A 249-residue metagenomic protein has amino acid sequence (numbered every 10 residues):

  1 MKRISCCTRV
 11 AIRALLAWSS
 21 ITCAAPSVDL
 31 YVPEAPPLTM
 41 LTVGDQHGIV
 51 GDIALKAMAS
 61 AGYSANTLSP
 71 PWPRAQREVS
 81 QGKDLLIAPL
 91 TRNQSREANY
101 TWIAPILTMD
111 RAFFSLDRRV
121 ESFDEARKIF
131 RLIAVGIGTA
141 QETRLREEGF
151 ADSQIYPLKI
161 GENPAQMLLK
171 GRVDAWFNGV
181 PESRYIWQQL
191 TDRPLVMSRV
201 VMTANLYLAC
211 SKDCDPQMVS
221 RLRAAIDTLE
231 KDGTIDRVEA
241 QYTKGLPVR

Functional and structural regions predicted by a protein language model:
S19-T22: N-terminal signal peptide c-region/cleavage motif recognized by signal peptidases
A25-Q94, A98, P157-L158, D232 (+1 more regions): Extracytoplasmic small-molecule ligand-binding "clamshell" domains of the periplasmic binding protein/Venus flytrap
V32-E34, T108-A112, Q188-A225, L246-R249: Periplasmic-binding protein-like
P33-P36, V43-K56, D117-D152, Y156 (+3 more regions): Bilobed "Venus flytrap"/periplasmic-binding protein-like clamshell domains and structurally analogous long
G51-S60, R119-E121, R127-L132, T139 (+1 more regions): Extended ligand-binding regions for polar small-molecule ligands
L55, N66-K128, G138-Q141, M197-V201: Acidic, polar ligand-binding/catalytic clefts
S64, A140-K159, D227-R249: Ligand-binding clefts/hinges and TM-proximal coupling segments of bilobed small-molecule sensing domains
P73-L85, T101, G161-P181, Q189-L190: Short helices/loops that flank or line small-molecule/ion binding pockets
